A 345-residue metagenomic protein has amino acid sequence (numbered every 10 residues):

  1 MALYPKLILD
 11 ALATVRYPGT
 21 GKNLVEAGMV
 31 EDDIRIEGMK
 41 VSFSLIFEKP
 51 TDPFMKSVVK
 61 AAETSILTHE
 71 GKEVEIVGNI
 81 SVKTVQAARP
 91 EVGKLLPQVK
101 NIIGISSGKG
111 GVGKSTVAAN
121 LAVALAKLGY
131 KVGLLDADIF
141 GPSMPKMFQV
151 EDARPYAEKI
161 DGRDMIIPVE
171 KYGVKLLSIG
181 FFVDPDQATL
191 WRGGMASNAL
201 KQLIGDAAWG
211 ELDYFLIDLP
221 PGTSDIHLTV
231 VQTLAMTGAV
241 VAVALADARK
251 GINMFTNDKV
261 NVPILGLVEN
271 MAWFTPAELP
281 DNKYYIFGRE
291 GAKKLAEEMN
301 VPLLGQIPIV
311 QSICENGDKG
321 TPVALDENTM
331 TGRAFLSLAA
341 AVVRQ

Functional and structural regions predicted by a protein language model:
M1-I34, H69: N-proximal, solvent-exposed amphipathic alpha-helical segments enriched in charged/polar residues
L12, V30, I66, V99 (+11 more regions): Residue-level signature of catalytic and energy-coupling elements of molecular machines, predominantly ATP/GTP-dependent
E26-M29, E37-V41, F47-S106: Extreme N-terminal, non-catalytic leader segments that precede Walker-type/kinase nucleotide-binding cores
V59-K60, D213-Q306, S312-E315: Conserved catalytic-core segment of NTP-binding enzymes
N101-I139, A248, D258, L267: Walker A/P-loop phosphate-binding motif and the immediately C-terminal alpha-helix
L125-W191, S197: Phosphate-binding loop that captures ATP/GTP phosphates
P155-E158, I179-G194, K201-T229, L234: Switch II (G3) loop of P-loop NTPases
K319-T329: C-terminal boundary of histidine-terminating zinc-finger modules
